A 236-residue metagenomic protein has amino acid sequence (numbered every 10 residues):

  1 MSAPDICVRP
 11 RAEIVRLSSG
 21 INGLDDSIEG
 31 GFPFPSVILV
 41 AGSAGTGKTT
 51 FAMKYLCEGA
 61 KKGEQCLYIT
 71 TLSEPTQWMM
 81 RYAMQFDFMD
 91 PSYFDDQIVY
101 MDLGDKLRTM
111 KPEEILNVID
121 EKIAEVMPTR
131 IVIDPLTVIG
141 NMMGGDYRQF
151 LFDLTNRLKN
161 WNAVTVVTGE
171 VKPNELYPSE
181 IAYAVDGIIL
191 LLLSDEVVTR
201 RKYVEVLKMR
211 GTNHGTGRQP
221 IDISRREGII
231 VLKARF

Functional and structural regions predicted by a protein language model:
M1-T46, T50-I69: Detector for small/aliphatic-rich hydrophobic stretches
S2-I6, E13-V15, A124-M127, S194-F236: Conserved P-loop NTPase
I38, L67-I69, V99-M101, V166 (+1 more regions): Hydrophobic/aromatic beta-strand patches that form the interior of the parallel beta-sheet core in alpha/beta enzyme
S43-L107: Conserved P-loop
C66, T129, D186: Conserved acidic residues
T76, I131-I133, V167: Glycine-rich phosphate-binding loops of nucleotide-dependent enzymes
L103-A163: Phosphate-binding/switch loop-helix module in NTP-utilizing enzymes
N141-Q149, R157-T212: Conserved catalytic-core segment of NTP-binding enzymes
